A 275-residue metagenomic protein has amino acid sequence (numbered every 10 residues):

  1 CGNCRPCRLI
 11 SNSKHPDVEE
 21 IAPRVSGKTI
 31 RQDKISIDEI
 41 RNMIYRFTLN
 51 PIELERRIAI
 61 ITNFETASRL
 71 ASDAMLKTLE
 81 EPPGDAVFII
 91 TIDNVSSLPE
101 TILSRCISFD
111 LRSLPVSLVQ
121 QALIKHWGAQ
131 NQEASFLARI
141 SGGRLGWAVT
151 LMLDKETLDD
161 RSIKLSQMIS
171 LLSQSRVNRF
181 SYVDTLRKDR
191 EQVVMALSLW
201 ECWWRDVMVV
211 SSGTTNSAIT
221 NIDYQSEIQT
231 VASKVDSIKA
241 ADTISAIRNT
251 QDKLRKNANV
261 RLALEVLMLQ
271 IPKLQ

Functional and structural regions predicted by a protein language model:
C1-L70: Clamp-loader machinery-focused feature within the broader ASCE/P-loop NTPase space
P6-L9, G84-A86, N94-L199, W203-Q275: Charged, glycine-rich active-site and insertion segments that engage polyanionic ligands
Y45, K77, E100, S104: Conserved adenine-binding aromatic site and its adjacent loop/helix in ATP-hydrolyzing domains
L49, E80-E81, L274: Conserved amphipathic alpha-helical interaction elements at protein-protein interfaces in regulatory, energy-coupling
T62-F64, I90-V95: A short beta-strand-to-loop transition that corresponds to the Sensor-1 phosphate-sensing loop of AAA+ P-loop ATPases
R69-D73, V194: Conserved strand-to-helix beginnings and helix N-cap segments that scaffold or border functional pockets
D73-I90: Conserved catalytic/switch belt of AAA+ P-loop NTPases
